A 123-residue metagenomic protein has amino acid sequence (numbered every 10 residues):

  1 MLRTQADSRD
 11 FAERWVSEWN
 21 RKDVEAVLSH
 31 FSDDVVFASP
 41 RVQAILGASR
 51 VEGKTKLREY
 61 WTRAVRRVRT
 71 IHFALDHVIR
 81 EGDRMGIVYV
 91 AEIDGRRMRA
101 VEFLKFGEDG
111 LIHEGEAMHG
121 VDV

Functional and structural regions predicted by a protein language model:
M1-R3, T62-V123: A beta-strand edge to alpha-helix "cap/lid" segment located at domain peripheries
M1-S29, D33, V123: Short, low-complexity N-terminal intrinsically disordered segments enriched in polar/charged residues
Q5, A26, S32-H77: A solvent-exposed, acidic/Ser-Thr-rich amphipathic alpha-helical stretch
Q5-S17, A38, R50-T55, G110 (+1 more regions): Short charge-dense sequence patches
F11, D23, Y60-W61, A100: Hydrophobic alpha-helical segments typical of transmembrane helices and their membrane-interface/capping positions
W15, V27-L28, V35, G53 (+4 more regions): Hydrophobic pocket/interface hotspot
W15-V16, F31, F37, V51 (+4 more regions): Broad hydrophobic/π-residue packing in well-ordered secondary structure
